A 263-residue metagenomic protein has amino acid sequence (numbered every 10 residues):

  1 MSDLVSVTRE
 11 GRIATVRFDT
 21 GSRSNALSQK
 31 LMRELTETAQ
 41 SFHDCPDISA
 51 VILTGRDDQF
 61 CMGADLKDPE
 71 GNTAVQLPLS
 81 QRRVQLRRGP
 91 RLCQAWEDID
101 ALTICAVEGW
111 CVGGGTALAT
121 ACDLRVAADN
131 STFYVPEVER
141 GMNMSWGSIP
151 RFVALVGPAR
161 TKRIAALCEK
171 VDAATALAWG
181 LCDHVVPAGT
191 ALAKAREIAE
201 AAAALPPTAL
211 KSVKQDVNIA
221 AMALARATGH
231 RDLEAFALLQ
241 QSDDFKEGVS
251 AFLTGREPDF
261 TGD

Functional and structural regions predicted by a protein language model:
M1-R56: Conserved CoA-thioester-binding segment of acyl-CoA-metabolizing enzymes
S2, S250-D263: Terminal low-complexity tails and localization/encapsulation signals of metabolic enzymes
G55-L92, G141, A223-L224: Glycine- (often His-adjacent) and acidic-residue-rich active-site loop that binds/positions the CoA thioester
R91-D100, A106, V112-A166, W179 (+1 more regions): CoA-thioester-processing core
L124, R163, L167-E169, T175 (+2 more regions): Well-ordered beta-strand positions
V126-S131, C182-H230, D259-D263: C-terminal long alpha-helix characteristic of the crotonase
